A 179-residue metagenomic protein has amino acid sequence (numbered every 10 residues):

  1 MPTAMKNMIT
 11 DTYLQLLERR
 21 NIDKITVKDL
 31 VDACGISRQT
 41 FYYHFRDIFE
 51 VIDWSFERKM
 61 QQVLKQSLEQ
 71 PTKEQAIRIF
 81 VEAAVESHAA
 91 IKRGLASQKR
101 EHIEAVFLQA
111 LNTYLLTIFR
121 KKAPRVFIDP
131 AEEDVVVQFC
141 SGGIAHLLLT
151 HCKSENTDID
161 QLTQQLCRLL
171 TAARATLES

Functional and structural regions predicted by a protein language model:
M1-R20, K24-V27, D32-Y43, D47-S179: Alpha-helical bundle regulatory/interaction domains
